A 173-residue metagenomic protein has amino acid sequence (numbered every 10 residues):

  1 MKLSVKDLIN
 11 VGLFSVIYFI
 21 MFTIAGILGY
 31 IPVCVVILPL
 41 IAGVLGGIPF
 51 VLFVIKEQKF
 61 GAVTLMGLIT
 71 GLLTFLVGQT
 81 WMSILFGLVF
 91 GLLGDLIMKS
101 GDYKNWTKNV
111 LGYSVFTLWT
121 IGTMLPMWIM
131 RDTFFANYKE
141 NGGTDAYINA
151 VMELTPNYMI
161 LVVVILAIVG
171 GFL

Functional and structural regions predicted by a protein language model:
M1-L65: Hydrophobic transmembrane alpha-helices
L8-G12, L40-I41, G61-L68, I84-L85 (+3 more regions): Hydrophobic alpha-helical transmembrane segments
S15-T23, I69-Q79, F116-L125: Aromatic-anchored segments of alpha-helical transmembrane domains
I20, G87-L125: Short helix-perturbing small/polar motifs within transmembrane alpha-helices
F22-G26, V54, Q58, T70 (+5 more regions): Membrane-water interface at transmembrane helix exits
I27-V35, T70-M98: Interfacial aromatic-anchored transmembrane helix boundaries in multi-pass membrane proteins
V110-L173: Membrane-embedded alpha-helical hairpins and interfacial helices in multi-pass inner-membrane proteins
